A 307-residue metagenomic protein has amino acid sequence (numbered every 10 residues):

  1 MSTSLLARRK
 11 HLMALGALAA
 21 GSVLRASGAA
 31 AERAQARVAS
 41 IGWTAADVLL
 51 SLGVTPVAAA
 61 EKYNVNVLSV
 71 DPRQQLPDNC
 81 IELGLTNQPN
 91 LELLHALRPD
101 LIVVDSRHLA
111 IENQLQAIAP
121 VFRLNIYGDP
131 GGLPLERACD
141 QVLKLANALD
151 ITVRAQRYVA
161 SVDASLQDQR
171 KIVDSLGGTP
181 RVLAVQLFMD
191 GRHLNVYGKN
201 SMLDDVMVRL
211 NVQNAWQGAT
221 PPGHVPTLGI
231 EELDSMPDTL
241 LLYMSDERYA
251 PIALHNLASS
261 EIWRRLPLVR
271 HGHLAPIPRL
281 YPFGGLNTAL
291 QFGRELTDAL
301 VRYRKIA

Functional and structural regions predicted by a protein language model:
S2-S4, K10-A30: N-terminal export signals
L5, R25-S40, T44: C-terminal segment of N-terminal export signals and the immediately downstream linker at the start of the mature
A36-R37, D140, L240-A307: Structured C-terminal subdomain patch of bacterial secreted/periplasmic proteins
R37, W43-L97: A short, structured surface patch at a secondary-structure boundary
R37-L52, V153-L210: Basic- and aromatic-lined ligand-binding clefts that recognize polyanionic substrates
A60-E61, N200-G223: His/Asp/Glu-enriched short active-site or ligand-binding loop at hydrolase and phosphoryl-transfer sites
R98-V104, P237-T239: Proline-aspartate-enriched helix->loop->beta-strand connector
A110, L124-K144, G177-D204, Y249-I252: Extracytoplasmic ligand-binding site segments that recognize negatively charged/polar headgroups
